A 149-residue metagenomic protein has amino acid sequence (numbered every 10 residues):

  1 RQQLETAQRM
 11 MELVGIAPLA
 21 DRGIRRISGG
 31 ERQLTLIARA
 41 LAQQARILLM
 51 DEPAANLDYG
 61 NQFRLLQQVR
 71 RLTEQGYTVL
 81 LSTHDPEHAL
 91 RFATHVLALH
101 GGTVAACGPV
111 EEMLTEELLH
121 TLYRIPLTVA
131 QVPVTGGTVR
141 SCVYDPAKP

Functional and structural regions predicted by a protein language model:
Q2-L19: Conserved ABC ATPase "signature" region
G23-I27, E31: Conserved ABC ATPase signature
A40-L41: ABC ATPase C-loop
L48-D51: Catalytic Walker B motif of ABC-type/P-loop ATPase nucleotide-binding domains
T83-H84: H-loop/switch region of ABC-family ATPase nucleotide-binding domains
A89-R91: A short, surface-exposed alpha-helical micro-motif characterized by mixed small hydrophobic and charged/polar residues
L122-P149: ABC ATPase nucleotide-binding domains
